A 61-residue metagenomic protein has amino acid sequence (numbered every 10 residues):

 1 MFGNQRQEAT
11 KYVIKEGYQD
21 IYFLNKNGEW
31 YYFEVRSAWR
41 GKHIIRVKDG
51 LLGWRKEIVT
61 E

Functional and structural regions predicted by a protein language model:
M1, T60-E61: Short intrinsically disordered terminal tails
M1-I21: Short, non-transmembrane alpha-helical segments in secretory-pathway proteins
Q5, N27, W54-R55: Low-complexity, intrinsically disordered/propeptide-like segments
I14, R36, V59-T60: N-terminal non-cleavable signal-anchor helices
I21-I45: Exposed beta-strand-loop-beta-strand "reactive/processing" segments of non-cytosolic proteins
G41-I58: A short, surface-exposed beta-strand/turn
